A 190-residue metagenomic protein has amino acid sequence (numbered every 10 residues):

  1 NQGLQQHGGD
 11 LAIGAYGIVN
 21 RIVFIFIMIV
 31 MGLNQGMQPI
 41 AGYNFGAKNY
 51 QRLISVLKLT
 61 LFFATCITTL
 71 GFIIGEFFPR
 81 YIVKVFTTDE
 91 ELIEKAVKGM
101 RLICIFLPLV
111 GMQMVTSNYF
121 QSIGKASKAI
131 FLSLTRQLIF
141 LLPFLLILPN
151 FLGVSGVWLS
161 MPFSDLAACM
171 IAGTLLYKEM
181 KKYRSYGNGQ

Functional and structural regions predicted by a protein language model:
N1-V19, I25, Y43, Y81-E90 (+1 more regions): Helix-terminus/linker motif at the lipid-water interface of multi-pass membrane proteins
Q2-G3, I25, I73, V115-Y119 (+2 more regions): Alpha-helical transmembrane segments of multipass membrane proteins
L4, S127-A129, I147, V154: N-terminal membrane-sensor/transducer module of prokaryotic signaling receptors
Y16-I73, F77-P79, V110-A129: Small-residue-rich hydrophobic transmembrane alpha-helices
G17, V23-F26, I93-R101, R136: Alpha-helical membrane-interface segments at transmembrane helix boundaries
V30-Q35, I103-S122, K128-Q137, F144 (+1 more regions): Short runs within selected transmembrane alpha-helices of multi-pass transporters and secretion channels
A41-F106, L148-Q190: Short alpha-helical transmembrane segments in multi-pass integral membrane proteins
